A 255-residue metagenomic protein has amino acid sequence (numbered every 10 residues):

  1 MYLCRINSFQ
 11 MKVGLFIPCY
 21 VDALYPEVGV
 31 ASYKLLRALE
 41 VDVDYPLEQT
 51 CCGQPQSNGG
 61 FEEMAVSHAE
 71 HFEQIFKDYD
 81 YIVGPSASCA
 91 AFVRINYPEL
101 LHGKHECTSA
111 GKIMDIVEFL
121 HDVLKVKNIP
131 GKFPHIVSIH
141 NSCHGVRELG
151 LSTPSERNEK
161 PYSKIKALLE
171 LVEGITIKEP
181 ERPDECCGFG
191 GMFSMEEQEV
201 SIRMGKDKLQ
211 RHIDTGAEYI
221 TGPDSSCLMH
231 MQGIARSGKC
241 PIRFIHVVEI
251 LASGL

Functional and structural regions predicted by a protein language model:
Y2-L255: Iron-sulfur cluster-binding electron-transfer modules in prokaryotic oxidoreductases
